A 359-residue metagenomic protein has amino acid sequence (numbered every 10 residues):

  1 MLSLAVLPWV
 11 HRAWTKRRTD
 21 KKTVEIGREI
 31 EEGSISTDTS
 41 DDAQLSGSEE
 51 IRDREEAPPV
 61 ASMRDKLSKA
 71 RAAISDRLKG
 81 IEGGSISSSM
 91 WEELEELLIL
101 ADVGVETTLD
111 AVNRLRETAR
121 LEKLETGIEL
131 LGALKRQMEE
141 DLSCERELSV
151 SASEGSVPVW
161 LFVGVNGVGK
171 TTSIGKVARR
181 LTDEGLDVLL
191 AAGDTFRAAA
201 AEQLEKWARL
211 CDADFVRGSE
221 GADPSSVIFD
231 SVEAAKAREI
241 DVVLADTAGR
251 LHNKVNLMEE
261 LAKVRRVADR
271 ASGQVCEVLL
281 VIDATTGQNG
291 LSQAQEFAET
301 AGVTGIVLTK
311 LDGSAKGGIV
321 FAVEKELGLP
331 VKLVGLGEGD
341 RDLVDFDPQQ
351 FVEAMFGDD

Functional and structural regions predicted by a protein language model:
M1-R18: N-terminal signal-anchor transmembrane alpha helix of single-pass membrane proteins, serving as the membrane-anchoring
V10, E147-S149, V177, S292-A294 (+1 more regions): Short beta-alpha junctions and helix-cap segments that line functional grooves
A13-G47, P59: Short juxtamembrane segments adjacent to a transmembrane helix
E29, G33, A70, R77 (+17 more regions): Surface-exposed loop/turn and secondary-structure junction residues enriched for glycine/proline
E56-A245: Primarily NTPase-proximal linker/entry elements flanking Walker-type ATP/GTP-binding cores
Q203, D223-R238, H252-D358: Conserved catalytic-core segment of NTP-binding enzymes
A248-R250: Short glycine-rich anion-binding loops that position phosphate/pyrophosphate groups of nucleotides and phosphorylated
